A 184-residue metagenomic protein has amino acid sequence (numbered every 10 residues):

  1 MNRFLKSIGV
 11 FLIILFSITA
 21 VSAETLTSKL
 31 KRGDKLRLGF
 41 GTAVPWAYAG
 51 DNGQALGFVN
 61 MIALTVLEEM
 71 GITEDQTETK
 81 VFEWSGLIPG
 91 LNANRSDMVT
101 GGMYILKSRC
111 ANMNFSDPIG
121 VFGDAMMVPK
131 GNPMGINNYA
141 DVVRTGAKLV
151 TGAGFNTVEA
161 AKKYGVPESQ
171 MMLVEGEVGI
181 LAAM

Functional and structural regions predicted by a protein language model:
M1-G9: Bacterial N-terminal signal peptides that target proteins for export
G9-I18: Bacterial N-terminal signal peptides
I18-A23, G176-M184: Short, intrinsically disordered, charge-balanced linker/junction segments flanking boundaries in proteins
E24-G101: Extracytoplasmic small-molecule ligand-binding "clamshell" domains of the periplasmic binding protein/Venus flytrap
R37, T42-V44, G53-M70, A125-L181: Bilobed "Venus flytrap"/periplasmic-binding protein-like clamshell domains and structurally analogous long
W46-Y48, R109, E159: Glycine/Thr-rich phosphate-binding loops of Rossmann-like dinucleotide-binding domains
L64, T77-D141: Acidic, polar ligand-binding/catalytic clefts
